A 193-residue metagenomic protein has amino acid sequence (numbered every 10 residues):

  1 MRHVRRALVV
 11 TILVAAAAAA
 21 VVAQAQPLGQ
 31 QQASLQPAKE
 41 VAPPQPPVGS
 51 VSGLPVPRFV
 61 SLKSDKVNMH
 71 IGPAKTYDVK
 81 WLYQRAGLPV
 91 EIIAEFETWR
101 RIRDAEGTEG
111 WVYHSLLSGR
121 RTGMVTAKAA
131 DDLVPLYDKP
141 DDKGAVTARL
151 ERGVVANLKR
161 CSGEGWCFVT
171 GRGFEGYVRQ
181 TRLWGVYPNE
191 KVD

Functional and structural regions predicted by a protein language model:
M1-T11: Bacterial N-terminal signal peptides that target proteins for export
V9-A19: Bacterial N-terminal signal peptides
A20-P27: Boundary at the C-terminal end of the N-terminal hydrophobic targeting segment
P27-I71, L82-A86, I93-F96, R103-A105 (+5 more regions): SH3-family beta-barrel domains
D78-V79: Beta-strand-rich domains and repeat architectures in extracellular enzymes and scaffolds, especially beta-propellers
